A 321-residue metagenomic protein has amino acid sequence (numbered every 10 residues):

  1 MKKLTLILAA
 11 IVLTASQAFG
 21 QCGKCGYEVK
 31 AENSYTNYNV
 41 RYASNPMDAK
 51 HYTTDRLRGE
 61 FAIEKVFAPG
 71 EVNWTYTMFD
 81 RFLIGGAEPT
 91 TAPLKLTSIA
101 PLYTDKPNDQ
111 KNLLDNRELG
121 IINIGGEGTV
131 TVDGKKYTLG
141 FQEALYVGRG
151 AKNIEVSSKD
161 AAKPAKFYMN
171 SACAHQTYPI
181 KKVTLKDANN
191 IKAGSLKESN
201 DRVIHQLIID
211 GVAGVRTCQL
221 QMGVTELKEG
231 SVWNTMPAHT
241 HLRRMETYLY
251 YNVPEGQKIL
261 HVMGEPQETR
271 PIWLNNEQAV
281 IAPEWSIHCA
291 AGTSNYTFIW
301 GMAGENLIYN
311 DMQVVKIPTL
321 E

Functional and structural regions predicted by a protein language model:
M1-G26: Bacterial Sec-dependent N-terminal signal peptides
Y27-T104, D109-Q110, E118-L119, L320: Hydrophobic, proline/glycine-rich low-complexity stretches
K65-P107, R202-E246: A short glycine-rich, His/Asp/Glu-containing loop-to-beta-strand
T77-F79, D105-L119, V232-T247, E255-G256 (+3 more regions): A short beta-loop-beta micro-motif enriched in histidine and acidic residues
L113-F141, Y251-N276: A short beta-strand-loop-beta hairpin characteristic of the jelly-roll/cupin
G125-C173: Acidic, low-complexity central loop/insert segments
L139-K159, W273-S294, G301-A303: Conserved metal-binding segment of the jelly-roll/cupin
A161-R202, I299-E321: Double-stranded beta-helix
